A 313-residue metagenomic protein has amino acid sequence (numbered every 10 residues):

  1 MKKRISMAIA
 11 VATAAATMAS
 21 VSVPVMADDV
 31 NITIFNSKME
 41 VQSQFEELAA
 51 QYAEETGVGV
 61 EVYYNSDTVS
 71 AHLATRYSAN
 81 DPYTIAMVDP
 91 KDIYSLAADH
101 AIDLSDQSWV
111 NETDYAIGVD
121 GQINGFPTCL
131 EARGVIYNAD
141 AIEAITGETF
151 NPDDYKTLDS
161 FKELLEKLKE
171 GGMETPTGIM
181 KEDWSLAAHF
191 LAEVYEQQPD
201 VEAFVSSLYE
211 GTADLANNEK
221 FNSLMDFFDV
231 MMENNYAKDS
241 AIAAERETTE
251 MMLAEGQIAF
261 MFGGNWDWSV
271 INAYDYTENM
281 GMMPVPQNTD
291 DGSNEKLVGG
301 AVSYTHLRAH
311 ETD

Functional and structural regions predicted by a protein language model:
M1-A8: Bacterial Sec-dependent N-terminal signal peptides
A19-D29: Sec-dependent signal peptide cleavage junction
I34-M39, F45, V60-A116, P127-Y137 (+3 more regions): Ligand-binding clamshell of periplasmic/extracellular solute-binding protein-like
E46-V62, T305: Short alpha-helix C-terminal cap/hinge motif
E54-G57, G118-H189, Q198-I242: Helix-loop-helix "hinge/cap" segment bordering the ligand-binding cleft or interdomain interface
L96-D103, D120-Q122, I271-D290: Ligand-binding "clamshell"
A216-Y276: Ligand-binding pocket segment of bilobal, Venus flytrap-like solute-binding proteins
T305, A309-T312: Conserved small/polar residues in nucleotide/adenosyl-binding loops
